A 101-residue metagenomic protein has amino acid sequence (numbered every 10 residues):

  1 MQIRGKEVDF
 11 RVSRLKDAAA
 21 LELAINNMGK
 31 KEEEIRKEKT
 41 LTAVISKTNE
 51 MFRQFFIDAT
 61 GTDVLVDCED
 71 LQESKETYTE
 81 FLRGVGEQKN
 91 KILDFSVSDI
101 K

Functional and structural regions predicted by a protein language model:
M1-D17: Short, extreme N-terminal segment that most often corresponds to the first beta-strand
L15-K101: Short, surface-exposed, charged amphipathic helix/loop patches that serve as local interaction elements
